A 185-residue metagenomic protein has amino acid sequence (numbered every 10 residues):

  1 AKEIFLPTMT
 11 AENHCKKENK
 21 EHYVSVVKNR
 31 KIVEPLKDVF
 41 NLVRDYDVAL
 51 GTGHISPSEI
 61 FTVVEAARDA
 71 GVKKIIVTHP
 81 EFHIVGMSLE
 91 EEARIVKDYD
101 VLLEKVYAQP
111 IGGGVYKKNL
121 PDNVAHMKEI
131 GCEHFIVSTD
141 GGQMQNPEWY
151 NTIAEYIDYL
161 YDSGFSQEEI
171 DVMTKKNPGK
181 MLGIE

Functional and structural regions predicted by a protein language model:
A1, N41-R44, A67-D69, E92-D100 (+1 more regions): Acidic (Asp/Glu)-rich catalytic clusters
K2-E12, L102-K105, F135-T139: Non-cysteine beta-strand/loop elements that form the S-adenosyl-L-methionine
E3-L89: Divalent metal-binding pocket/active-site signature
I4, L50, L103, D140 (+2 more regions): Divalent metal-coordination and catalytic microenvironments
V33-E34, S88-A93, Y116-V124, N151-Y156: Charged helix-capping and loop-helix junction motifs
D100-G112: His/Asp/Glu-enriched short active-site or ligand-binding loop at hydrolase and phosphoryl-transfer sites
C132-W149: Short acidic/histidine-rich active-site segments
T152-E185: Mid-to-C-terminal alpha-helical segments outside catalytic/metal-binding sites
